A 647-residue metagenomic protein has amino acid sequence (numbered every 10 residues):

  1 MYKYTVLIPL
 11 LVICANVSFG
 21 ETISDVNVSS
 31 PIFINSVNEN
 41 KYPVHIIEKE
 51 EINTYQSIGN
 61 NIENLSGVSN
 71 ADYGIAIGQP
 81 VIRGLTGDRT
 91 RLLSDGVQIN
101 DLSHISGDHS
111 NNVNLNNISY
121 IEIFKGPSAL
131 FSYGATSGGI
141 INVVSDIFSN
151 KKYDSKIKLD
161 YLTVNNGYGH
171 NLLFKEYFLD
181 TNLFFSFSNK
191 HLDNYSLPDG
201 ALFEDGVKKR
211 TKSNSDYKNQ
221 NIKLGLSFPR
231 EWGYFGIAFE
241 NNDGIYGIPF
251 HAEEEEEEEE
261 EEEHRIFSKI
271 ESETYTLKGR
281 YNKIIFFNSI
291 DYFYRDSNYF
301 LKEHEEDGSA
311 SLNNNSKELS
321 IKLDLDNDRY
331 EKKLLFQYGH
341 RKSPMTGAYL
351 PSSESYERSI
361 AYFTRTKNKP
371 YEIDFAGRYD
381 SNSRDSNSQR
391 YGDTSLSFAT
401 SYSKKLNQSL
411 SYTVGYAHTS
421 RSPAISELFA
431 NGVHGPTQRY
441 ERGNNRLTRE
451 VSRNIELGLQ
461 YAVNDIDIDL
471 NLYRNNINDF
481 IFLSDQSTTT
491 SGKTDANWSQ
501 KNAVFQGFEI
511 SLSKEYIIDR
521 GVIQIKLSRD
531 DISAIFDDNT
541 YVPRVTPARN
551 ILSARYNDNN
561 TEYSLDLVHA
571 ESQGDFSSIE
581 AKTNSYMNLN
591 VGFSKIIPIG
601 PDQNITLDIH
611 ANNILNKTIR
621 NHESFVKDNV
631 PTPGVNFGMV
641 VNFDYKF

Functional and structural regions predicted by a protein language model:
D25-N53: N-terminal periplasmic "start-of-domain" segments of outer-membrane beta-barrel proteins
N70, V97-K125: Short acidic/polar hinge/loop motifs at secondary-structure boundaries that mediate gating or recognition
L115-K156: A beta-strand signature from Gram-negative outer-membrane beta-barrel systems, especially the internal plug domain
N142, N150-K152, E176-S268: Periplasmic-side early beta-strands and strand-to-turn transitions of outer-membrane beta-barrels
Y195, S420-R421, N478-D479, L483 (+1 more regions): C-terminal beta-signal and adjacent terminal beta-strands/loops of Gram-negative outer-membrane beta-barrel proteins
S213-N219, G233-I290, Y294-E318, S343-G347 (+2 more regions): Flexible loop and strand-edge segments within Gram-negative outer membrane beta-barrel domains
E256-I284, L312, R390-Y391, K405 (+5 more regions): Outer-membrane beta-barrel signature, preferentially recognizing the C-terminal barrel domain of Gram-negative
R329, T366-E372, L472-I477, T494-F576 (+1 more regions): Gram-negative outer-membrane beta-barrel transporters
